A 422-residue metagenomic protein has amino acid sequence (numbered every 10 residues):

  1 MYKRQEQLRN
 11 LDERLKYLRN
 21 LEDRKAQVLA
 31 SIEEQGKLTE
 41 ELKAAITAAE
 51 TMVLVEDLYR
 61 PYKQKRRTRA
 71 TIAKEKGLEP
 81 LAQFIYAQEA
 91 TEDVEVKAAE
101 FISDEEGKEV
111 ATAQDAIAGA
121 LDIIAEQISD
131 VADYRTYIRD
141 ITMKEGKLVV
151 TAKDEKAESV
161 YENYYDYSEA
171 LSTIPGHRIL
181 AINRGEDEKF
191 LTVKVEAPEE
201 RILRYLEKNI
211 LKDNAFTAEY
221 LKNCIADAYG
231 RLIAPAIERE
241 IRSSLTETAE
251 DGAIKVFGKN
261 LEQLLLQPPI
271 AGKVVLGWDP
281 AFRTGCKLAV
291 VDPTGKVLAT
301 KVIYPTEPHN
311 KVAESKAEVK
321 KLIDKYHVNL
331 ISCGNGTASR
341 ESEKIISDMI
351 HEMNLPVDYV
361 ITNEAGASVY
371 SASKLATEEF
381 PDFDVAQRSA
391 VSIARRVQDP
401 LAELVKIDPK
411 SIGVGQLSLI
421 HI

Functional and structural regions predicted by a protein language model:
M1-Y2, I420-I422: Conserved small/polar residues in nucleotide/adenosyl-binding loops
Q5-R19: Alpha-helical interaction/regulatory segments in DNA maintenance proteins
Y17, L21-G277, R283-F383, A390 (+2 more regions): Duplex nucleic acid-engaging cores and interfaces of nucleic-acid transaction enzymes
K74-K76, R396-I420: Extended compositionally biased segments used for macromolecular assembly or nucleic-acid engagement
